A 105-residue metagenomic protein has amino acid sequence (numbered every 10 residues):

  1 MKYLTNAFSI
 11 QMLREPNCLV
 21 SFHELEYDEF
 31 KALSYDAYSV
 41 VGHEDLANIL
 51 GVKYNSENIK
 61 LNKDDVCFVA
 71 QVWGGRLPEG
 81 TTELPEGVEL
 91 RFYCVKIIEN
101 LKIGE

Functional and structural regions predicted by a protein language model:
M1-N17: Short, extreme N-terminal segment that most often corresponds to the first beta-strand
V20-S34: Short, flexible N-terminal segments of the mature chain
L33-T81: Acidic, low-complexity, intrinsically disordered interaction modules
E79-E105: Detector for the mature cores of small, proteolytically processed and post-translationally modified peptide effectors
